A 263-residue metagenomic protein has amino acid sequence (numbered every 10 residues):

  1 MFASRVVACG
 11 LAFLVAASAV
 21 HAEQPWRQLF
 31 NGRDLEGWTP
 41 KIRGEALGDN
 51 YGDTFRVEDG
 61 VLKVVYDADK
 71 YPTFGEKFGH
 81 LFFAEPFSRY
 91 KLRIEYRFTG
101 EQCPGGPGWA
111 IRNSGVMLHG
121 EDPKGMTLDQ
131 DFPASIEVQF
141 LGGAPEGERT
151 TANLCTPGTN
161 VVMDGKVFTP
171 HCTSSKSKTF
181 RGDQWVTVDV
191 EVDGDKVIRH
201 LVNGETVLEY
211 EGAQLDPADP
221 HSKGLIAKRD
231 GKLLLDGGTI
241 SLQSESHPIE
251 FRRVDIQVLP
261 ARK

Functional and structural regions predicted by a protein language model:
M1-S4: N-terminal secretory signal peptides that target proteins for export/translocation
A8-S18: Bacterial N-terminal signal peptides
H21-K263: Carbohydrate-interacting regions of secretory-pathway proteins
